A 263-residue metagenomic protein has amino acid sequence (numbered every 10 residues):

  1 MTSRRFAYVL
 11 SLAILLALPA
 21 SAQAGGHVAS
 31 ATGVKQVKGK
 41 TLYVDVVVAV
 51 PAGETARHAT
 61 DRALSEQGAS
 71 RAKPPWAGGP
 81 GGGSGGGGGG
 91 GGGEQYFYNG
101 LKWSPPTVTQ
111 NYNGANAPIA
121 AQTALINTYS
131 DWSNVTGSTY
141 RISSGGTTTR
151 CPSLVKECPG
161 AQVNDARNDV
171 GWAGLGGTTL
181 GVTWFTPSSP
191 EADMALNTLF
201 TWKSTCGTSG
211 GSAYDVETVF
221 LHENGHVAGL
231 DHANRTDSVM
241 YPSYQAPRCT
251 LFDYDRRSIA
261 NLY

Functional and structural regions predicted by a protein language model:
M1-V9: Bacterial N-terminal signal peptides that target proteins for export
V9-P19: Bacterial N-terminal signal peptides
Q23-Y263: Zinc-dependent metalloendopeptidases
